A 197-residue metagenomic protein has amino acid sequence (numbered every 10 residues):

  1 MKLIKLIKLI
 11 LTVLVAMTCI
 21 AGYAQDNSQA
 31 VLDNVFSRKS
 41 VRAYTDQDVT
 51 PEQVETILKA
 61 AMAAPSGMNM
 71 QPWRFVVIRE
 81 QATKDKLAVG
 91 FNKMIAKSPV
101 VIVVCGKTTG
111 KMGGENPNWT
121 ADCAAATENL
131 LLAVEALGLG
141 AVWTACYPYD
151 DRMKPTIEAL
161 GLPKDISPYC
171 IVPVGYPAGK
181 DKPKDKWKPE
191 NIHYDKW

Functional and structural regions predicted by a protein language model:
L3, K8-L11, A21-W197: Acidic, surface-exposed loops and disordered segments
V13-A16: Short, linear, compositionally biased motifs with a strong N-terminal bias
